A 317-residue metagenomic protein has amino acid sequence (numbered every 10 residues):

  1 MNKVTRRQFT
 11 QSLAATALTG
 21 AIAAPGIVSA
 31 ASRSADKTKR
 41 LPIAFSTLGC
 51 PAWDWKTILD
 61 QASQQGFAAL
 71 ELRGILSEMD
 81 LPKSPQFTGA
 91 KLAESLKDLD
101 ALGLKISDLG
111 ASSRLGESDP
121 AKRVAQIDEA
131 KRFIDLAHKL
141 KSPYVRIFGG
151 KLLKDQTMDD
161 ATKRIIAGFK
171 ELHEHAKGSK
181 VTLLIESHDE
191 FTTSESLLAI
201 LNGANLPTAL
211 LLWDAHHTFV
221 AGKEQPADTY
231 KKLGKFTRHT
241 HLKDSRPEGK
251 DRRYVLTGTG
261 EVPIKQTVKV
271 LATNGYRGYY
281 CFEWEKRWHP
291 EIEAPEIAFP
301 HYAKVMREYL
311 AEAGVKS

Functional and structural regions predicted by a protein language model:
N2-A24, S29-A44, A52, K56-G66 (+1 more regions): Histidine-acidic metal/acid-base catalytic patches
Q8, S12-P25, T57, A93-D108 (+3 more regions): Active-site acidic/histidine proton-transfer and metal-coordination neighborhood in alpha/beta enzyme cores
G49, G74-L76, S113-L115, G149-L153 (+4 more regions): Active-site-proximal loop/turn and secondary-structure-junction residues that shape catalytic pockets, frequently
E71, D108-G110, R146, H241 (+1 more regions): Conserved beta-strand positions in the central sheet of alpha/beta enzyme cores
R73-E94, G150-Q156: Glycine-rich, proline-tolerant flexible connector loops at the mouths of alpha/beta enzymes
E78-P82, L115-D119, L152-T157, F219-A221 (+2 more regions): A short acidic, helix-capping loop that chelates divalent metal ions and anchors anionic groups
K83-K91, A121-E129, Q156-A167, T192 (+3 more regions): Alpha-helix N-cap and loop-to-helix initiation/capping positions
